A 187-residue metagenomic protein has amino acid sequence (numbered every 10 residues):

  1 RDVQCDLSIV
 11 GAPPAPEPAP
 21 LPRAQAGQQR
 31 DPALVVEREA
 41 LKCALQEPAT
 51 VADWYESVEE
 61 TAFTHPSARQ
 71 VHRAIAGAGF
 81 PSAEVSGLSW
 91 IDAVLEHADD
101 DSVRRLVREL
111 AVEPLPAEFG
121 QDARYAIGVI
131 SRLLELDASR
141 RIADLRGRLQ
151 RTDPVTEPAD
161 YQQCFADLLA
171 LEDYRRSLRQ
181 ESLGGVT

Functional and structural regions predicted by a protein language model:
R1-G11: Conserved C-terminal helix/linker of AAA+ ATPases
I9-S86, I91, R104-E118, I142-R146 (+1 more regions): Non-catalytic protein-protein interaction segments used by genome-maintenance enzymes to assemble and couple activities
V58, V85-L95, D99-D100, P154-P158 (+1 more regions): Hydrophobic/basic alpha-helical segments enriched in Actinobacteria
A74-P81, E96-R104, R132, R148-R151 (+1 more regions): Amphipathic alpha-helical interaction surfaces
E109-E135: Short, exposed interaction patches on small structured surface elements
I127-T187: C-terminal tails and terminal domains of large nucleic-acid-associated and other macromolecular-machine proteins
